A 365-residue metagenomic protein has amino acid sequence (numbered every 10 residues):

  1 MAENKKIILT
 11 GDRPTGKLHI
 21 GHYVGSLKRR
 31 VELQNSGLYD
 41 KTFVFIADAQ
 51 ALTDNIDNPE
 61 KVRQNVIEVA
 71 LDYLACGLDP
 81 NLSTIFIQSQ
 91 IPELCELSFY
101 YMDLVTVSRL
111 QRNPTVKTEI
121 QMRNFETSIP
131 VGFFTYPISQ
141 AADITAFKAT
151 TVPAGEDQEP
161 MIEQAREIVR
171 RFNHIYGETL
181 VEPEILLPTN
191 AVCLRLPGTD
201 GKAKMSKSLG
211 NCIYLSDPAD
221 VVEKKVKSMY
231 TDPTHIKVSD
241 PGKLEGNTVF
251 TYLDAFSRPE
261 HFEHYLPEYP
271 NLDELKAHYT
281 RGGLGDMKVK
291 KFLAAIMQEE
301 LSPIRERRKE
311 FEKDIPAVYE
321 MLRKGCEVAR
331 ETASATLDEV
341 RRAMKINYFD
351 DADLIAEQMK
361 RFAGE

Functional and structural regions predicted by a protein language model:
M1-A2, E365: N-terminal organelle transit peptides
A2-A142, E260, E299-L301, R305 (+1 more regions): N-terminal Rossmann-like or analogous alpha/beta NTP/dinucleotide-binding catalytic cores that position adenine
T10-D12, I87, K148, G198 (+2 more regions): Pocket-edge structural micro-motifs
R13, Q50-A51, F147-V152, G210 (+1 more regions): A broad detector of the eukaryotic-type serine/threonine protein kinase catalytic domain
L18-L27, F43, D48, N58-N65 (+7 more regions): Structured ligand/cofactor/substrate-binding pocket environments in proteins
F86, V152, L354: Residue-level "edge-of-site" marker
R112-N113, A149, G177, S208: A short secondary-structure junction signal
P160, R166-E365: Conserved nucleotide- and phosphate/pyrophosphate-binding catalytic cores in adenylate/nucleotidyl-handling enzymes
